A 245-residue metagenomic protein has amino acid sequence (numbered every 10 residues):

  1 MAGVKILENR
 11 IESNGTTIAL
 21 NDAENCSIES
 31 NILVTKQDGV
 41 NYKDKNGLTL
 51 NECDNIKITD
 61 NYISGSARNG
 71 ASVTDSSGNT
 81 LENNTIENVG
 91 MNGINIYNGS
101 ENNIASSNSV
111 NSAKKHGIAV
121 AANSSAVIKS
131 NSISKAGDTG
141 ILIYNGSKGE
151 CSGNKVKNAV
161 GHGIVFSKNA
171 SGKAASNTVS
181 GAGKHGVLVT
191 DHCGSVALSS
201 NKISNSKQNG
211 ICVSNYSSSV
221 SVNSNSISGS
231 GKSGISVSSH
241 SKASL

Functional and structural regions predicted by a protein language model:
M1, I6, I18, D22-E24 (+19 more regions): Parallel beta-helix/beta-solenoid
M1-N9, S226, G231-L245: Low-complexity/repetitive intrinsically disordered segments
K5, N14, C26, D38 (+12 more regions): Compositionally biased non-globular segments, especially hydrophobic aliphatic-rich helices of signal peptides
R10, A23, K36, N51-C53 (+4 more regions): Low-complexity, intrinsically disordered/propeptide-like segments
E12-N21, G39-N51, G65-V73, N88-Y97 (+6 more regions): Extracellular beta-strand/beta-solenoid scaffold signature
I32-D38: Short regulatory "switch" loops immediately downstream of catalytic or recognition motifs within protein catalytic
